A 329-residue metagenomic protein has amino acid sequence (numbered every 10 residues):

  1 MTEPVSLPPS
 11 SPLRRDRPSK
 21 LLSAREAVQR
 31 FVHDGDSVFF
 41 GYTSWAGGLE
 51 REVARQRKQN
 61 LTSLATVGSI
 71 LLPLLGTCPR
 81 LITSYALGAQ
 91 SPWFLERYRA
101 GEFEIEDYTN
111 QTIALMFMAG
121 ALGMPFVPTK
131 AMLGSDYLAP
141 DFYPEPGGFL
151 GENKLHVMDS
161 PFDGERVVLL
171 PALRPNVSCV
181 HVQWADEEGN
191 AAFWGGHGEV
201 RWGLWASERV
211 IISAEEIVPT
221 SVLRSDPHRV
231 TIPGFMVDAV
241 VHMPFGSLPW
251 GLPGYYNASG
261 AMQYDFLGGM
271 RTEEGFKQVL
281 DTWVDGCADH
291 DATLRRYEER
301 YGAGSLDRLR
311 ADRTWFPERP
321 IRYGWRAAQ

Functional and structural regions predicted by a protein language model:
T2-Q329: Conserved alpha/beta enzyme-core scaffold
